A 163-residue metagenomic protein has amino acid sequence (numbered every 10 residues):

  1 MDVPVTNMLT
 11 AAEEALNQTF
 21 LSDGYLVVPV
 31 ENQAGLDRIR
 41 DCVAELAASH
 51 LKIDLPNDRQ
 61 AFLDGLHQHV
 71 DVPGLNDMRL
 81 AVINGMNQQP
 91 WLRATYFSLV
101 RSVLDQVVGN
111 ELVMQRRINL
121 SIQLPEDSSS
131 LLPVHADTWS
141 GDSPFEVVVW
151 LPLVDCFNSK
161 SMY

Functional and structural regions predicted by a protein language model:
M1-V107, E111: N-terminal auxiliary "cap/dimerization" subdomain that precedes the catalytic jelly-roll/cupin core of mononuclear
T19-F20, L112-M114, E126, G141 (+1 more regions): A generic structural signal for short, solvent-exposed coil/turn residues that cap or connect secondary-structure
V27-V30, L112-R117, V148-P152, S161-Y163: A structural signal for short, well-ordered beta-strand segments and their strand-loop junctions that often border
N32-G35, L120-D127, W139, D155-C156: Short, solvent-exposed loop/turn segments at secondary-structure junctions
D41-E45, D64, P125-S129, S159-S161: Short alpha-helical interface elements
R93-A136: Hydrophobic alpha-helical segments and helix pairs
S130-Y163: Catalytic core of non-heme Fe(II) oxygenases with the double-stranded beta-helix
